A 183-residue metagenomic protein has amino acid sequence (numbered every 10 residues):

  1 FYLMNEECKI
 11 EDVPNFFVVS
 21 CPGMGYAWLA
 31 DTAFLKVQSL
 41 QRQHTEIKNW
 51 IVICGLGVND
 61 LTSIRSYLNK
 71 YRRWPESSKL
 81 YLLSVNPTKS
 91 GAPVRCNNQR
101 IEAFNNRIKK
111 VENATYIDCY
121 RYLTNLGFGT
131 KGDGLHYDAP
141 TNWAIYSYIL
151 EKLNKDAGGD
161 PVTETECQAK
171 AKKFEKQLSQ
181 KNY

Functional and structural regions predicted by a protein language model:
F1-K70, K89-P93, Q99: Conserved SGNH/GDSL esterase-like catalytic core that processes O-acyl groups on lipids and polysaccharides
K9, Y120, E166-Q168: Sequence contexts marking disulfide-bonded cysteines in secreted/extracellular proteins
M24-W28, R121-F128: A short acidic, often aromatic-flanked loop/helix-cap motif at beta-alpha or helix-coil junctions that lines enzyme
A33-K36, T115, G129-Y183: Histidine-centered active-site loop/cap adjacent to the catalytic His in serine esterases/O-acetyl transfer systems
K36, Y67-W74, R100-I108, I145: A general structural detector for well-ordered alpha-helical segments in enzyme core domains, enriched
C54, Y81-S84: Structural beta-sheet core signal
E76-S78: A short helix->loop->beta-strand "cap" motif at the edges of active sites that frequently abuts
P87-R121, L135-W143: Substrate-gating cap/lid alpha-helix
